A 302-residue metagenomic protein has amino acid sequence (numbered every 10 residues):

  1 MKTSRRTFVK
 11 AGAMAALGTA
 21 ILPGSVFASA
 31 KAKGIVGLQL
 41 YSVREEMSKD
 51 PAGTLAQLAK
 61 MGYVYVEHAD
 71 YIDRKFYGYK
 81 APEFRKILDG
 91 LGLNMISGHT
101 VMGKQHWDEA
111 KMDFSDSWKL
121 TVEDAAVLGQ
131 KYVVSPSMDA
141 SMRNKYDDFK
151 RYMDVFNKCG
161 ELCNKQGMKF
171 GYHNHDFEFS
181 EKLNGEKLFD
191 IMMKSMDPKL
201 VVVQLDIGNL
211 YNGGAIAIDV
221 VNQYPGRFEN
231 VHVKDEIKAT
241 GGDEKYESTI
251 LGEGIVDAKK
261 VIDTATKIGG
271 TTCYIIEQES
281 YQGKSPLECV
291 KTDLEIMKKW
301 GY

Functional and structural regions predicted by a protein language model:
M1-A16, P23: N-terminal secretory signal peptides and thylakoid transit peptides that target proteins across membranes
G12-M14, G18-I21, W107-V202, L287-E288: Active-site acidic/histidine proton-transfer and metal-coordination neighborhood in alpha/beta enzyme cores
G24-G53, Q57: C-terminal segment of N-terminal export signals and the immediately downstream linker at the start of the mature
K31, L55-K60, Y77-I96, K119-G129 (+4 more regions): Acidic (Asp/Glu)-rich catalytic clusters
G34-Q39, V66-H68, M95-T100, V133-S135 (+4 more regions): Hydrophobic faces of well-ordered beta-strands that scaffold small-molecule active sites in alpha/beta enzyme cores
V43-K49, A69-K80, G103-S115, A140-N144 (+5 more regions): Acidic-and-aromatic substrate-binding clefts and catalytic sites of carbohydrate-active enzymes
Y65-V66, C163-I255: Acidic/histidine-rich catalytic cores of soluble enzymes
E288-Y302: C-terminal helical cap(s) of enzyme catalytic domains, especially alpha/beta-barrels
